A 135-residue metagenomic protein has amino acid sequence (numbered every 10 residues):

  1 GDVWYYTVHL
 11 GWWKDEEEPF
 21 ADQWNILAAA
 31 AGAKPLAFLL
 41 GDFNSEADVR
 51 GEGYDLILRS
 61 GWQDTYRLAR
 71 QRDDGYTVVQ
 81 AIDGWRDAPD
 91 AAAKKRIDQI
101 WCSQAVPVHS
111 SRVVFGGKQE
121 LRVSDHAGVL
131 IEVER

Functional and structural regions predicted by a protein language model:
G1-R135: Active-site regions of metal-assisted phosphoester/phosphodiester hydrolases, unifying DNase/endonuclease modules
